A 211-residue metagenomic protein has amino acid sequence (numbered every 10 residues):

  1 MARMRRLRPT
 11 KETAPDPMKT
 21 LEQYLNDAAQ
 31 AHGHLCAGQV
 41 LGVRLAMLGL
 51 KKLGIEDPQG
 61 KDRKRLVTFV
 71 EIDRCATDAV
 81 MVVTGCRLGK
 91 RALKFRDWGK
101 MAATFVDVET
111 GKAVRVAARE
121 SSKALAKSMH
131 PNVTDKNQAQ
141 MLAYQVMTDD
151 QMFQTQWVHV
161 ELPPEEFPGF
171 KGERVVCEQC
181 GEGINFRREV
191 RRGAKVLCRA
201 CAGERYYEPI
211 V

Functional and structural regions predicted by a protein language model:
A31-G49: Conserved phosphate/anionic-ligand binding catalytic regions in large, soluble enzymes, centered on
R65-F95, M101-F105: A structural-propensity feature for long, helix-poor, extended segments
R91-A124: C-terminal edge-of-domain segments
F153-E165, Q179-I184: Short Cys/His-rich Zn2+-coordinating modules
P164-R174, R187-R192: Short, flexible, mixed-charge glycine/proline-rich loop motifs that serve as phosphate/nucleic-acid-contacting
C177-G181, C198-C201: Short cysteine-rich clusters marking metal-coordination/redox-active sites
F186-R187, Y207-E208: Short, non-ligating residues that shape and space the ligands of small metal-coordination modules and catalytic
R192-E204: Cysteine-rich micro-motifs
